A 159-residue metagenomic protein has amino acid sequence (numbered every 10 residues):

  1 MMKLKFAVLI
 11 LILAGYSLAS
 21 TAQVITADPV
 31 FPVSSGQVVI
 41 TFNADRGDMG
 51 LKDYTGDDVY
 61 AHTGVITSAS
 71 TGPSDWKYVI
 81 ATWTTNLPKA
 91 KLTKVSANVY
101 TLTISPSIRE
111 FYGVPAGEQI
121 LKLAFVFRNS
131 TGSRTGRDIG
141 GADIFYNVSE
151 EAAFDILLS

Functional and structural regions predicted by a protein language model:
M1-A27: Bacterial Sec-dependent N-terminal signal peptides
S20-S159: Insoluble glucan recognition modules
